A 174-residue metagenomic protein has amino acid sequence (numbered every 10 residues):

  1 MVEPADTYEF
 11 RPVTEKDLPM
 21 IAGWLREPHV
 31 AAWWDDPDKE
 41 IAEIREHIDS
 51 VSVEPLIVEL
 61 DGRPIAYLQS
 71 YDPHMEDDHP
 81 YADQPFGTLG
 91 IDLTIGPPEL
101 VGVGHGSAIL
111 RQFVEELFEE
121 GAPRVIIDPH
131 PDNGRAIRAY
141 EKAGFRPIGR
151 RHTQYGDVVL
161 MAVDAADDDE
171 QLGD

Functional and structural regions predicted by a protein language model:
M1-K16, D167-D174: Conserved N-terminal entry element of GNAT/NAT acetyltransferase domains
H29-E46: Conserved GNAT-fold acetyl-CoA-binding loop/helix
I44-L100, E116, A165-D167: Acetyl-CoA-dependent GNAT
V53, G156-L160: Short hydrophobic/aromatic beta-strand or adjacent loop that forms the aromatic wall/cage of a ligand/substrate-binding
S70, I127-I137, T153-G156, D164-A166: Conserved beta-strand-loop-alpha-helix junction that forms the acyl-donor binding cleft
G104-F113: Conserved acetyl-CoA pyrophosphate-binding loop and the N-cap/start of the following alpha-helix in GNAT-like
S107-A108, P131-G149: Conserved active-site alpha-helix within GNAT-family acetyltransferase domains
L117-P129: Conserved GNAT acetyl-CoA-binding A-motif
